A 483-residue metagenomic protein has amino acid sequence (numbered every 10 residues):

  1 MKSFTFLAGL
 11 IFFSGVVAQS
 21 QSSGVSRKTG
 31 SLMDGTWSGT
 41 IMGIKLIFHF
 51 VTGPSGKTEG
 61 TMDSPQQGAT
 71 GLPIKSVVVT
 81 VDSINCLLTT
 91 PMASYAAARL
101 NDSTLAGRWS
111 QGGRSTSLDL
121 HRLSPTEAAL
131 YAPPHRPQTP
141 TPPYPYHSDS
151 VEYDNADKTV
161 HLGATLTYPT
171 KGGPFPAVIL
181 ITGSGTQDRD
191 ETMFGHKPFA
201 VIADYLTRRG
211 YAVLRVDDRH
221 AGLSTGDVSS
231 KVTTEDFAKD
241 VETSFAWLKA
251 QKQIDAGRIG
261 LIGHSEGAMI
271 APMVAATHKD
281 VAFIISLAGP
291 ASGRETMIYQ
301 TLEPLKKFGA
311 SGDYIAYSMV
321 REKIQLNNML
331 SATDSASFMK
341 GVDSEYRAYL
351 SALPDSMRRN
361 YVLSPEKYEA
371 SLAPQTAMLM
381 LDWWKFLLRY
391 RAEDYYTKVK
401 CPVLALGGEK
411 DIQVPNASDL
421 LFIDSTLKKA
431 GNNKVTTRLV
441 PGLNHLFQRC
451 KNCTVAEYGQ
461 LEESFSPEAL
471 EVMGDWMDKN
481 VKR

Functional and structural regions predicted by a protein language model:
G24-L100, A106-Q111, P145: Central antiparallel beta-sheet cores of small beta-barrel/beta-sandwich binding domains
A129-G173: N-terminal cap/lid segment of alpha/beta-hydrolase-fold proteins
P174-S184: Short beta-strand element of the alpha/beta-hydrolase
T192-V213: Short amphipathic alpha-helix adjacent to the substrate-entry channel of hydrolases
K231-K252: Alpha/beta-hydrolase active-site loop
L287-T397: Accessory cap/linker subdomain of secreted extracellular hydrolases
V399, A405-G407: Short beta-strand/loop motif that positions the catalytic acidic residue of the alpha/beta-hydrolase fold
I412-L420: Conserved alpha/beta-hydrolase "acid-adjacent" motif
